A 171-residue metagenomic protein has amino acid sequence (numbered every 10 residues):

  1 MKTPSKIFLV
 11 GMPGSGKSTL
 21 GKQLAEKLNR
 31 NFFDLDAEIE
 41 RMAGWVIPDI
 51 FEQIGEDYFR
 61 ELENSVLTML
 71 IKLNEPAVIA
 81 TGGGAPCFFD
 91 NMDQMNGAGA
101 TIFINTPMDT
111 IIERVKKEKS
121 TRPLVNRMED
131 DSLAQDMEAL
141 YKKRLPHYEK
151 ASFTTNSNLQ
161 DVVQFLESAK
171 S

Functional and structural regions predicted by a protein language model:
K2-P4, K27, K142-S171: NTP-dependent small-molecule kinase module
L9: Hydrophobic anchor at the beta1->P-loop junction of P-loop NTPases
M12: P-loop (Walker A) phosphate-binding loop of NTP-binding proteins
K17: Conserved lysine of the Walker
L20: Hydrophobic positions on the alpha1 helix immediately C-terminal to the Walker A/P-loop
E26-A37, W45: Post-Walker A helix-loop "phosphate-sensing" segment adjacent to the P-loop in P-loop NTPases
A37-N96, T121, E138: ATP-dependent small-molecule kinase phosphotransfer cores that center on conserved nucleotide phosphate-binding segments
A98-K143: A glycine- and Lys/Arg-enriched "phosphate-lid" helix/loop adjacent to the NTP-binding pocket of small-molecule kinases
